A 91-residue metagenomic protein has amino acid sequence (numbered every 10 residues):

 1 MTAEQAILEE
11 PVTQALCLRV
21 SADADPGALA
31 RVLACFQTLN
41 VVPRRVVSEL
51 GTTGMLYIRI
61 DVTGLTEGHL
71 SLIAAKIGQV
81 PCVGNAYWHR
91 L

Functional and structural regions predicted by a protein language model:
M1-L91: A conserved regulatory-domain signal marking ACT and ACT-like small-molecule sensing domains and adjacent regulatory
